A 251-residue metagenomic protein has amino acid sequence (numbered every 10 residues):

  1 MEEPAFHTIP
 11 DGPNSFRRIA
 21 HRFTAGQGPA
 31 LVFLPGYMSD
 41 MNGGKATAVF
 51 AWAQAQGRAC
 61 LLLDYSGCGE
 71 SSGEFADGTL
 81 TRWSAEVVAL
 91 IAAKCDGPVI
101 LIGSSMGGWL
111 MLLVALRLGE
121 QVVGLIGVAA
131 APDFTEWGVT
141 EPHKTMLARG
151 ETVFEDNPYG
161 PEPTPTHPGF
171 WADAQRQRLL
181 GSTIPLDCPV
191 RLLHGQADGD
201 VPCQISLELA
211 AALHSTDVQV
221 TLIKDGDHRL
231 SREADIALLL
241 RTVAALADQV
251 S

Functional and structural regions predicted by a protein language model:
M1-G26, R232: N-terminal cap/lid segment of alpha/beta-hydrolase-fold proteins
P4-F6, P10, Q121-I223, D227-S251: The alpha/beta-hydrolase serine catalytic core
G28-G36: Short beta-strand element of the alpha/beta-hydrolase
Y37-F50, Q204: The serine-hydrolase catalytic nucleophile loop
F50-S72: Conserved alpha/beta-hydrolase
C68-K94: Catalytic nucleophile-loop/oxyanion-hole region of alpha/beta-hydrolase and closely related hydrolase-like folds
L101-G103, V128: Short beta-strand immediately N-terminal to the catalytic nucleophile in serine-hydrolase-like folds
G103-M111: Gly/Ala-rich beta-loop-alpha elbow adjacent to hydrolase catalytic centers
